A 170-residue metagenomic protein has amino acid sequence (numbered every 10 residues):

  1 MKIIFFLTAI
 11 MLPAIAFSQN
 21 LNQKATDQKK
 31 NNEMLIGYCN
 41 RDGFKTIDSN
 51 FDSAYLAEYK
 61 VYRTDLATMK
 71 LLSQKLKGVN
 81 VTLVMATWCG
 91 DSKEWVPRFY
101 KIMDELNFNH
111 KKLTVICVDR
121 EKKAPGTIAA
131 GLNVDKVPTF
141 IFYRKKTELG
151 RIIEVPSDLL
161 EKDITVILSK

Functional and structural regions predicted by a protein language model:
M1-Q23: Bacterial Sec-dependent N-terminal signal peptides
F17-K75, T165-K170: Non-globular targeting/processing and membrane-anchoring segments
S73-E105: Local sequence-structure signature of Cys/Sec-based thiol-disulfide redox active-site neighborhoods
V81-T87, H110-A124: Thiol-based oxidoreductase modules, predominantly thioredoxin-like and allied folds used for disulfide exchange
E94-P97, T127, K162: Generic recognition of short, well-ordered alpha-helical segments
K101-N107, A130-V134: Short, surface-exposed basic-aromatic patches at helix termini and helix-loop junctions that form
E121-D135: Short Fe-S-cluster ligation motifs
K136, I141-K170: Non-catalytic, surface beta->alpha helical segment in thiol-disulfide oxidoreductase systems
